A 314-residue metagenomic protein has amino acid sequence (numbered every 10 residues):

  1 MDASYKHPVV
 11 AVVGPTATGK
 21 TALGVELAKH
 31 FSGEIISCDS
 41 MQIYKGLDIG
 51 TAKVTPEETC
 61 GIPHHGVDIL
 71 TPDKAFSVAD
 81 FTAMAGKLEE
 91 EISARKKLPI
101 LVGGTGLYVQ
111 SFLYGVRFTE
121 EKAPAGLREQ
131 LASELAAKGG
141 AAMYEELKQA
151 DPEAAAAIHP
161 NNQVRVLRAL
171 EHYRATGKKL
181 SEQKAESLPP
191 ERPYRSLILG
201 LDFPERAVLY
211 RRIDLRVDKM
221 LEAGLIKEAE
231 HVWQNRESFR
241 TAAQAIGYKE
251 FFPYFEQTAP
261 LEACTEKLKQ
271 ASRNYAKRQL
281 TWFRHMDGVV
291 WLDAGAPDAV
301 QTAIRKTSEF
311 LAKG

Functional and structural regions predicted by a protein language model:
M1-G314: Phosphate/pyrophosphate-binding catalytic cores of soluble transferases and nucleic-acid-acting enzymes
